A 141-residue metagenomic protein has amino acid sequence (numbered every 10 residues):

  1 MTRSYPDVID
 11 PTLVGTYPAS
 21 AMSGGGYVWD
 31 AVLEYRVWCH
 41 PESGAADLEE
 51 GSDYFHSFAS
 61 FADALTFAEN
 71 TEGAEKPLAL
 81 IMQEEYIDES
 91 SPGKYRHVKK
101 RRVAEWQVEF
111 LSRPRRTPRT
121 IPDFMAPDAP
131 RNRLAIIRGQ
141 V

Functional and structural regions predicted by a protein language model:
M1-D53, F61-V141: Conserved NAD+-utilizing ADP-ribose enzyme module
